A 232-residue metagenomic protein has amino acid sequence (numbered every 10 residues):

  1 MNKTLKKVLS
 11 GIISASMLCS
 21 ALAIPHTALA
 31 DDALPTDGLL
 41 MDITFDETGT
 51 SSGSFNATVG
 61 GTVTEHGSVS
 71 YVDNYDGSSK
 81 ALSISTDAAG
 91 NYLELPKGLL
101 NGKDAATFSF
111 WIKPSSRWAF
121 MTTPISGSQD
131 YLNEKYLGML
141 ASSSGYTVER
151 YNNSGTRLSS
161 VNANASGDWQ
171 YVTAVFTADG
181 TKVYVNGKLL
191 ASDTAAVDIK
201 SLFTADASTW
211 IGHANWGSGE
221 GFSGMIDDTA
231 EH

Functional and structural regions predicted by a protein language model:
M1-I12: Bacterial Sec-dependent N-terminal signal peptides
L18-T27: C-terminal segment of classical bacterial N-terminal signal peptides
L29-D87, S201: Extracytoplasmic low-complexity segments
L34-L40, E47-S54, G61, D87-T147 (+1 more regions): Extracellular glycan-recognition modules
L34-T36, K97-F108, V161-D168, S201-F203 (+1 more regions): Extracellular/lumenal carbohydrate-interaction signature centered on repeated Trp-anchored short motifs
M41-F45, F108-P114, V172-A174, I211 (+1 more regions): Short hydrophobic/aromatic patches on beta-strands that form ligand-binding or substrate-lining surfaces
T62-A89, T107-R117, Y136-D198, W216: Extracellular glycan-interaction surfaces
I84-S85, T204-D227: Extracellular glycan-interaction patches encoded by glycine-rich segments
